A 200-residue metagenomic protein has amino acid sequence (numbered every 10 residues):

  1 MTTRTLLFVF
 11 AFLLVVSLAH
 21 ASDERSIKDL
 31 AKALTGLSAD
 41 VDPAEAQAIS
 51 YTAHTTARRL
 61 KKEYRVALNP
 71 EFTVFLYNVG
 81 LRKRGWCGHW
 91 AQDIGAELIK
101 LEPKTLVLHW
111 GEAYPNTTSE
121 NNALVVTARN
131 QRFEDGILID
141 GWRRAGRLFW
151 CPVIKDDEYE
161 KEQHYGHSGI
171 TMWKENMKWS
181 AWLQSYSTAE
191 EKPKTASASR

Functional and structural regions predicted by a protein language model:
M1-L7: Bacterial N-terminal signal peptides that target proteins for export
F8-V16: Bacterial N-terminal signal peptides
A19-A21: Boundary at the C-terminal end of the N-terminal hydrophobic targeting segment
D29-L76: Secondary-structure boundary elements
V74-T118: Mid-length scaffold segments of soluble, non-membrane domains
I99-W150: Hydrophobic/aromatic-rich core segments of domains that either
Q131-S197: A recognition module on extended beta-rich or small alphabeta surfaces enriched in W/G with H and D/E
